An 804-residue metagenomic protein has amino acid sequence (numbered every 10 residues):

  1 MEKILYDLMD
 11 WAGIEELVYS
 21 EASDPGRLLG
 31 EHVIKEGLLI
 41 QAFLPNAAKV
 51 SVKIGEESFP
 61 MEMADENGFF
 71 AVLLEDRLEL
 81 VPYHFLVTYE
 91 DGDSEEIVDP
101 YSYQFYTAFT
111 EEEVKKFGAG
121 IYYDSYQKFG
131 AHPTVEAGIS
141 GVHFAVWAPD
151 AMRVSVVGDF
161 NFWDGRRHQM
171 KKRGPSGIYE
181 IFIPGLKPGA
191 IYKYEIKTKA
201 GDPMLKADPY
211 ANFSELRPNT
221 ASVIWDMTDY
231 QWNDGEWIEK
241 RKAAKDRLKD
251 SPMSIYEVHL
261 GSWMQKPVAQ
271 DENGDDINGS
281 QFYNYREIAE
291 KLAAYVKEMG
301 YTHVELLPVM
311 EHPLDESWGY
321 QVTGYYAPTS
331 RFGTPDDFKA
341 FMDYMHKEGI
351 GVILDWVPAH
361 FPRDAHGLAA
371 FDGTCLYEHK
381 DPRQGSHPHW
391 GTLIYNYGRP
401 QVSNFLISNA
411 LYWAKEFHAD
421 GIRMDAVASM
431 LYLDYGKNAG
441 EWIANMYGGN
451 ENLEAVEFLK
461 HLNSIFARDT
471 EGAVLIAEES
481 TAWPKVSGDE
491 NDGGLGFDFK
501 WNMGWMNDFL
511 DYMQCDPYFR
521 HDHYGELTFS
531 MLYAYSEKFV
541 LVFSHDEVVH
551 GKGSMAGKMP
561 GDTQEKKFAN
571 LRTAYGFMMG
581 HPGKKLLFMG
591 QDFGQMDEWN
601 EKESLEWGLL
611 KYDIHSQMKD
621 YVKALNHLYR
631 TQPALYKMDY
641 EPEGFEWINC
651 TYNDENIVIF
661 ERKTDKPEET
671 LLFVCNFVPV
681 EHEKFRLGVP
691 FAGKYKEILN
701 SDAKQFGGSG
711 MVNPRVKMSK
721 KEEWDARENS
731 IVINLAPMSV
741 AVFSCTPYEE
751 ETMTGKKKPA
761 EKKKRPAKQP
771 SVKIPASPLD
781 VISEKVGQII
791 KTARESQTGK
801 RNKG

Functional and structural regions predicted by a protein language model:
M1-K35, L39, F59, A64-A148 (+4 more regions): The feature marks proteins involved in alpha-glucan
I40-F43, V50, W147, V154 (+2 more regions): Surface-exposed beta-strand/loop patches in extracellular or lumenal glycoproteins
E79-P82, P188-Y192, P714-T752: C-terminal beta-strand-rich structural cap/linker in extracellular carbohydrate-active enzymes
V146, Y194, V258, V296 (+12 more regions): Conserved, mostly hydrophobic/aromatic
F213-E215, Y230, G235-D250, H259-E451: Substrate-binding/active-site clefts of carbohydrate-active enzymes
P313, T798-G804: Short alpha-helical DNA-recognition segment
H418-D420, Y435-K602, R630-L687, F691-D702 (+1 more regions): Conserved alpha/beta catalytic core and glycan-binding cleft of carbohydrate-active enzymes
V772-T798: A short, Lys/Arg-rich alpha-helix, primarily the initiator
